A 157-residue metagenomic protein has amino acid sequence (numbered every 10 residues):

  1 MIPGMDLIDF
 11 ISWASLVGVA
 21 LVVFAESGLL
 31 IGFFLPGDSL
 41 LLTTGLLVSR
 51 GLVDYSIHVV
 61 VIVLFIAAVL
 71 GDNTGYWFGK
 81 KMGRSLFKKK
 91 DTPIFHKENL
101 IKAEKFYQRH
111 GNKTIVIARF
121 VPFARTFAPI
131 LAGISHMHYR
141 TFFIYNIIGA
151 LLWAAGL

Functional and structural regions predicted by a protein language model:
M1-L21, L46-F142: Membrane-interfacial helix-loop-helix
A20-L41, A118: Transmembrane alpha-helix interface/packing and boundary motifs in multi-pass membrane proteins, characterized by
D38-L41, P122-T126, G149: Core segments of transmembrane alpha-helices that mediate helix-helix packing or line hydrophobic substrate/ligand
W153-L157: Transmembrane alpha-helical segments of integral membrane proteins
